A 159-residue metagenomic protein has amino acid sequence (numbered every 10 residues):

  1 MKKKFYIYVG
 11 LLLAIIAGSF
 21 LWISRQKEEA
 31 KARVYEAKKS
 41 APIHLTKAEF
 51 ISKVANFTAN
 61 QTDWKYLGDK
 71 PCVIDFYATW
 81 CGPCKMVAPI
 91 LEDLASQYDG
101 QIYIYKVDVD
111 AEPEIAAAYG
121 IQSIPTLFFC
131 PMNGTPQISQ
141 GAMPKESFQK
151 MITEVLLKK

Functional and structural regions predicted by a protein language model:
M1-I51, K159: N-terminal targeting signals for export/organelle localization
I43, Y103-Y105, P136-S139: Structural signal for short hydrophobic segments within the conserved structured cores of catalytic domains across
L45, E49, C72-D75, M86 (+2 more regions): Extracytoplasmic/secreted proteins, especially bacterial periplasmic and envelope-associated proteins
L45-P71: A short beta-strand-turn-helix
D69-C72, F76-W80, S123: Short pre-active-site segment immediately N-terminal to redox-active cysteine/selenocysteine motifs in thiol-based
F76, V87-A95, D99-E114, I121: Thiol-based oxidoreductase modules, predominantly thioredoxin-like and allied folds used for disulfide exchange
T79-M86, T126: C-type cytochrome heme c attachment motif
S123, F128-K159: Non-catalytic, surface beta->alpha helical segment in thiol-disulfide oxidoreductase systems
